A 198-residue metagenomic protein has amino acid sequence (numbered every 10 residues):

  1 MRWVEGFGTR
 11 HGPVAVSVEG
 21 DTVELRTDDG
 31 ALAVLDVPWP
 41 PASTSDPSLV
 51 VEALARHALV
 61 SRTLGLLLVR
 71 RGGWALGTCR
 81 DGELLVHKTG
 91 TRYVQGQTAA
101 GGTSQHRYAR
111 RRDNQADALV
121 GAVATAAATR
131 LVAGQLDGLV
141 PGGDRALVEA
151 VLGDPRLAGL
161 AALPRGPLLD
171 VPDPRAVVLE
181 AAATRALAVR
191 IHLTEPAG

Functional and structural regions predicted by a protein language model:
M1-G198: Terminal alpha-helical anchor/extension segments at protein ends
